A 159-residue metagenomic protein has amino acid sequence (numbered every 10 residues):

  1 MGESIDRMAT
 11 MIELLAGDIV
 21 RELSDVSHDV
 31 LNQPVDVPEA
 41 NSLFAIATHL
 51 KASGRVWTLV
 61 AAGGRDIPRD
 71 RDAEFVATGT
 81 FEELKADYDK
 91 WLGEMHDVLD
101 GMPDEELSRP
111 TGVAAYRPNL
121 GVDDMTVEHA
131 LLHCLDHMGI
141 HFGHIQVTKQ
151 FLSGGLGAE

Functional and structural regions predicted by a protein language model:
G2-A9, T80-K85: Active-site rim elements
A9-E13, G17-V20, V30-E74, A114-E159: Short, contiguous alpha-helical
I12, A16-I19, L23, Y88 (+1 more regions): Hydrophobic alpha-helical core bundles mediating ligand binding, dimerization, or RNAP-core interactions
D25, H49-A52, K90: Residues within well-ordered alpha-helical secondary structure of globular protein domains
D25-N32, V98-S108, K149-L156: Surface-exposed helix-capping loop/turn segments at secondary-structure junctions
V76-G112, T126-M138: Acidic/histidine-rich alpha-helical segments that form the ligand environment of transition-metal centers
